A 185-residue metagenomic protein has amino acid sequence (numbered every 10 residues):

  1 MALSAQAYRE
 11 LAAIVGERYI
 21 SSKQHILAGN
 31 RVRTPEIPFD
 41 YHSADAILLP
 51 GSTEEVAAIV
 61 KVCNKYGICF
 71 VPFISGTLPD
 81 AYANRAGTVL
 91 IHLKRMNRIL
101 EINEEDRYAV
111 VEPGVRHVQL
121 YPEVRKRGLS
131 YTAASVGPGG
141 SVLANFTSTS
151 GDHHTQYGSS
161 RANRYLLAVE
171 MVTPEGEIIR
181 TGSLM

Functional and structural regions predicted by a protein language model:
M1-K61, K65, S75-R107, V136-D152: N-terminal flexible segment immediately upstream of the FAD-binding catalytic core in FAD-dependent oxidoreductases
G16-E17, S21, P72, H117-K126: Short secondary-structure boundary segments
K23, V71-F73, K94, A134 (+2 more regions): Generic beta-strand/beta-sheet core signal
V56-I68, R125, I179-M185: Short, hydrophobic/aliphatic alpha-helical segments
I68-C69, S130: Residue-level detector of anion-binding/catalytic polar loops
L100-I102, V111-M185: FAD-binding subdomain of flavoenzyme oxidoreductases
